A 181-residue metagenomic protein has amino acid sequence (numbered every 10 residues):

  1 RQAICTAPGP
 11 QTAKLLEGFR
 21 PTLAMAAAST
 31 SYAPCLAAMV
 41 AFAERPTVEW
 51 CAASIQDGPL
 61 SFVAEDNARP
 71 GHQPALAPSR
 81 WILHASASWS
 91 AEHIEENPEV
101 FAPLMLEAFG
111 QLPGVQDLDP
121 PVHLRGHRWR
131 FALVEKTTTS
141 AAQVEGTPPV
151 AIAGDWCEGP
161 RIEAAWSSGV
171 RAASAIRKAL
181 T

Functional and structural regions predicted by a protein language model:
R1, G58, D119: Structured loop/turn residues at beta-strand edges in well-structured enzyme cores
R1-A53, V115: Central helical "cap/lid" subdomain
T6-T12, R45, A68-P70, S86-S90 (+1 more regions): Short, solvent-exposed loop/turn segments at secondary-structure junctions
T12-A13, A24-A27, A37, A52 (+5 more regions): Generic secondary-structure boundary/loop-capping signal
M39-A41, S54, A64, H84 (+1 more regions): Residues in well-ordered beta-strands of folded domains
V48-L83, A91-H93: Anionic-ligand binding region
L76-T181: Conserved flavin/dinucleotide-binding core of flavoenzymes
